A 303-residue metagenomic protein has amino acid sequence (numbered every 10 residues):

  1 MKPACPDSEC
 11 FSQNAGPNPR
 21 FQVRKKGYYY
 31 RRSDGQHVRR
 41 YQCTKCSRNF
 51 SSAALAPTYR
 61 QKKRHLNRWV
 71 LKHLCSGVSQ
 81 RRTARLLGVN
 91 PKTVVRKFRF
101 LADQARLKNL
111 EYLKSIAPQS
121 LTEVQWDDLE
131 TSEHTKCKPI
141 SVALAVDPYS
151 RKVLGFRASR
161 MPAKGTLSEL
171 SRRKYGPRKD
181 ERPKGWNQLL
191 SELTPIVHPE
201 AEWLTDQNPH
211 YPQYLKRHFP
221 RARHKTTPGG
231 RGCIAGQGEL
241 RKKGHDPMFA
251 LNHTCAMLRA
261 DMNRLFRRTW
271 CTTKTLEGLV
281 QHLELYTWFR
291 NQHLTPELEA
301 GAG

Functional and structural regions predicted by a protein language model:
M1-G303: Residue-level recognition of single "structural anchor" positions that define or cap local secondary structure
